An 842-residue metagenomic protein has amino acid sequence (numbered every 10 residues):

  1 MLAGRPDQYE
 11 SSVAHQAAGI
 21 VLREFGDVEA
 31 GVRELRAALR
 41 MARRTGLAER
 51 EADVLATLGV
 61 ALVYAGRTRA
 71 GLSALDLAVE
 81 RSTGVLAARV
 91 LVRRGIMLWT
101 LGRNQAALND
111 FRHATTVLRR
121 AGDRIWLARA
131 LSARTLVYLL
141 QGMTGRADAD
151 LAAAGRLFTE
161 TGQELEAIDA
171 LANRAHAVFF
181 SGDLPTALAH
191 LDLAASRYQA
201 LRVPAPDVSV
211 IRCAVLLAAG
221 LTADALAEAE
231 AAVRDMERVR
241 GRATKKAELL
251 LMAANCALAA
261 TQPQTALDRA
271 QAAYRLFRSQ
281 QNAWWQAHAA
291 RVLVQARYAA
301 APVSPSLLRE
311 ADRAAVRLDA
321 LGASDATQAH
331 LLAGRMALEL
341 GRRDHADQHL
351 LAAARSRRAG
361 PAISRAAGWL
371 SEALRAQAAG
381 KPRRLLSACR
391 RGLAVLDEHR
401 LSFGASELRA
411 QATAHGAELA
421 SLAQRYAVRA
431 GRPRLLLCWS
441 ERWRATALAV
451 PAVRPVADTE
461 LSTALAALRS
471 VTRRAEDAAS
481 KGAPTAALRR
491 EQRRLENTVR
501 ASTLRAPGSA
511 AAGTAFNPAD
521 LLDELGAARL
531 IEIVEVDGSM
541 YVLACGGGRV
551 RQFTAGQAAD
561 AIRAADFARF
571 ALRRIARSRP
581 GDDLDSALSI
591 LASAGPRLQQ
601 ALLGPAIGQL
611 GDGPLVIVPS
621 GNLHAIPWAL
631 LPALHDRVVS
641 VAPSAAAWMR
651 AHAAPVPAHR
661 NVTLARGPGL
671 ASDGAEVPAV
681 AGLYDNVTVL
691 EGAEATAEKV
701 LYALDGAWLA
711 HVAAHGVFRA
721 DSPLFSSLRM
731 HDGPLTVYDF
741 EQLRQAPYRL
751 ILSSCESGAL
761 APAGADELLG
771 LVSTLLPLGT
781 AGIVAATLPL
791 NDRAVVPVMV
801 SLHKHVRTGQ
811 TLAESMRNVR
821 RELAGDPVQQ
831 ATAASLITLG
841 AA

Functional and structural regions predicted by a protein language model:
L2-A3, L39-G46, D76-R81, R112-D123 (+8 more regions): Amphipathic alpha-helical segments of tetratricopeptide repeats
E10, R50, L86, W126 (+9 more regions): Structural signature of alpha-solenoid helical repeat junctions
V13, D53, R89, I96 (+13 more regions): Residue register of alpha-helical TPR repeats
H15, L22, L62, L98 (+11 more regions): Residue at a conserved register position within TPR or TPR-like alpha-solenoid repeats
P382-A633, P657-T663: Amphipathic alpha-helical protein-protein interaction segments
F516-A565, R569-A842: Catalytic cores of enzymes
